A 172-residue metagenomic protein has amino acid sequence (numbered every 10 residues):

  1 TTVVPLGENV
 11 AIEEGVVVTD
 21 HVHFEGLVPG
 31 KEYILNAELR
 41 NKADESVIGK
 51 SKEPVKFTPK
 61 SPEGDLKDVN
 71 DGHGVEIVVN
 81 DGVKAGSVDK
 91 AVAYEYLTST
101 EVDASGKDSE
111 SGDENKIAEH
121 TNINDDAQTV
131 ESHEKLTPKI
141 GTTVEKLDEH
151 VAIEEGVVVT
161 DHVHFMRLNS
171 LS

Functional and structural regions predicted by a protein language model:
T1-S172: Solvent-exposed loop/turn and edge beta-strand elements of beta-rich ligand-binding domains
